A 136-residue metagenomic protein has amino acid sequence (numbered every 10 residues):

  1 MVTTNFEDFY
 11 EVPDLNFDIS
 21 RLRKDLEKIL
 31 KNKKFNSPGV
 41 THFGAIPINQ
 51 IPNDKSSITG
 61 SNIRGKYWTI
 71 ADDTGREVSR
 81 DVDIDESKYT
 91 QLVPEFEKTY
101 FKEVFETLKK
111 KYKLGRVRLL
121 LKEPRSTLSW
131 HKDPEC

Functional and structural regions predicted by a protein language model:
M1-E106: Non-heme Fe(II)/2-oxoglutarate
T107-K111, R116-L119: A short, contiguous structural element within a folded domain that forms the immediate neighborhood of a functional site
R118-E135: Conserved short histidine dyad/triad with adjacent acidic residue
